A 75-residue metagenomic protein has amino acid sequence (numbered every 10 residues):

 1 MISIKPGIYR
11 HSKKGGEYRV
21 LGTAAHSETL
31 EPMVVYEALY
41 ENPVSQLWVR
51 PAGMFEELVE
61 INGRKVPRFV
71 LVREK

Functional and structural regions predicted by a protein language model:
M1-K75: Mixed-charge, low-complexity intrinsically disordered regions
